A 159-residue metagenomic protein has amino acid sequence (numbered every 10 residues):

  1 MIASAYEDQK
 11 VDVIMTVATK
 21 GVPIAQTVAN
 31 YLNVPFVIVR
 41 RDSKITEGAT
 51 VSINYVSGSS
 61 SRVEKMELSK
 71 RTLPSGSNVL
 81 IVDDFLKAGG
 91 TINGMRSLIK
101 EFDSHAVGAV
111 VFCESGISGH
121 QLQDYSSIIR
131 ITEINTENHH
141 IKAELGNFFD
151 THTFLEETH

Functional and structural regions predicted by a protein language model:
M1-V11: Active-site-facing substrate-recognition patch
V11-A18: Short glycine-rich phosphate-binding loop at a beta-alpha junction
D12, S77, V107: Conserved acidic residues
T19, R41-S43, E114-S115, R130: Short, ordered loop/turn segments at secondary-structure junctions
P23-L32, R96: Short Gly/Thr/Asp-enriched flexible loops that form oxyanion-binding sites at enzyme active sites
N33-V79: Short, glycine/charge-rich flexible loops or terminal/linker lids adjacent to PRPP-binding catalytic cores
D83-R96: Acidic, divalent-metal-coordinating active-site segment for phosphoryl/phosphodiester hydrolysis, typified by short
R96-H159: PRPP-dependent phosphoribosyltransferase catalytic core
